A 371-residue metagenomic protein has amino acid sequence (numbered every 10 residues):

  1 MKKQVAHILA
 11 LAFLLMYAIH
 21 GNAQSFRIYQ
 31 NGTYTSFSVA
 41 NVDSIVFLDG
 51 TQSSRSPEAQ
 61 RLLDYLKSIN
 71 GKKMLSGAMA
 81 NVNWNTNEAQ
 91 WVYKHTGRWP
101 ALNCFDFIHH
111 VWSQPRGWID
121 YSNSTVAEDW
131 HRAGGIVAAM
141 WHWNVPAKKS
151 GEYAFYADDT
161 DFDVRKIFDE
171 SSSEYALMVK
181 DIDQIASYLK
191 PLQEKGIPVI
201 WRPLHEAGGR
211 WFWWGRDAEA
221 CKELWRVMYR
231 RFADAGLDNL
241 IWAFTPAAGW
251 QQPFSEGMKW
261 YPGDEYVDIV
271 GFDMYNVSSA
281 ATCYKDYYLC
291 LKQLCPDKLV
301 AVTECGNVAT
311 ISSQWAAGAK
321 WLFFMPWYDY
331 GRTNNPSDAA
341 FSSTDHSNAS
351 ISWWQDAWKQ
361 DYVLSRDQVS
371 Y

Functional and structural regions predicted by a protein language model:
M1-S25: Bacterial Sec-dependent N-terminal signal peptides
L48-S113, G117-D120, I311-S313, D356 (+1 more regions): N-terminal module-boundary/linker segments of secreted carbohydrate-active enzymes
R61, W84-V92, Y121-T125, Q184-Y188 (+3 more regions): Alpha-helical scaffolding within the catalytic cores of extracellular/periplasmic polymer-degrading hydrolases
M74-A80, K298-Y371: Substrate-binding cleft of secreted/luminal carbohydrate-active enzymes
G77-M79, R202-L204, W225, Y229-S255 (+1 more regions): Aromatic-lined carbohydrate-recognition surfaces of secreted/lumenal glycan-active proteins
F105, G257-S279, M325-W327: Aromatic- and acid-rich polysaccharide-binding/catalytic face of secreted or lumenal carbohydrate-active enzymes
S113-L237: Substrate-binding cleft of extracellular glycoside hydrolase catalytic domains
